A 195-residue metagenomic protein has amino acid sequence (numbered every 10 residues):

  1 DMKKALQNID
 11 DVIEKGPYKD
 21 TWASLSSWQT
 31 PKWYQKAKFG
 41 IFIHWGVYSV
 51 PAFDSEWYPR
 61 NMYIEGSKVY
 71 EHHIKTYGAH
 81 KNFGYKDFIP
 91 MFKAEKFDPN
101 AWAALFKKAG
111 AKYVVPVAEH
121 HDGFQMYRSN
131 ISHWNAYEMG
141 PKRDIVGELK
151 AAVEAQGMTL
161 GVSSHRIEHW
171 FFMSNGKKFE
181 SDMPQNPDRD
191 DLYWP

Functional and structural regions predicted by a protein language model:
D1-P195: Mature catalytic domains of secreted/periplasmic carbohydrate-active enzymes
